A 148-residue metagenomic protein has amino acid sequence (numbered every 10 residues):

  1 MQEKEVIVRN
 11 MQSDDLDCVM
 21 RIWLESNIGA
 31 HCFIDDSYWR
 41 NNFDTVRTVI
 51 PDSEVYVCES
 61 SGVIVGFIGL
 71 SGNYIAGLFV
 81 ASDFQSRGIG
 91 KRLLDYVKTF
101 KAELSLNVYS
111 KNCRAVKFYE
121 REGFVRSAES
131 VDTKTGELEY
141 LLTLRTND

Functional and structural regions predicted by a protein language model:
M1-D14, D148: Conserved N-terminal entry element of GNAT/NAT acetyltransferase domains
L16, M20-V46: Conserved GNAT-fold acetyl-CoA-binding loop/helix
T45-V57, Y74: A short helix-loop-beta-strand connector motif used in the catalytic cores of GNAT acetyltransferases and, in some
E54-G66: Conserved beta-hairpin
Y74-Q85, V108-Y109: A short, internal acetyl-CoA/4′-phosphopantetheine-binding micro-motif in the GNAT/acyltransferase core
S86-T99, K117, R121: Conserved acetyl-CoA-binding loop-helix of GNAT-fold acetyltransferases
T99-K111: Conserved GNAT acetyl-CoA-binding A-motif
E120-E129: Conserved acetyl-CoA-binding loop of GNAT-fold acetyltransferases
